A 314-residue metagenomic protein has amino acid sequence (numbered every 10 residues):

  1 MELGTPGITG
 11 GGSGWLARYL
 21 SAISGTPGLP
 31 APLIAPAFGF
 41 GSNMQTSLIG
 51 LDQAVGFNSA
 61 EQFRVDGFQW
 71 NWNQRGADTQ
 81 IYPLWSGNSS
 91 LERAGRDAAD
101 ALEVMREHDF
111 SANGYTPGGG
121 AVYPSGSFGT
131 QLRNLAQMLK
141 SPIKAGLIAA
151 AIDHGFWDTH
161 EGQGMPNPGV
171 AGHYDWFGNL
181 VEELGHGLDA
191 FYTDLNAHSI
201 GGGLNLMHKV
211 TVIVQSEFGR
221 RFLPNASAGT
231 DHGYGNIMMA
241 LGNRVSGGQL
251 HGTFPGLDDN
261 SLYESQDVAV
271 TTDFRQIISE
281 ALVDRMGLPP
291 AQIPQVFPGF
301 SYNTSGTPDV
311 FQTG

Functional and structural regions predicted by a protein language model:
M1-I200, N205, L223, I237-L241 (+1 more regions): Feature for exported/extracytoplasmic and membrane-associated proteins, marking the mature portion
H208, Y234: Residue-level signal for beta-strand positions within conserved beta-sheet cores that form or flank
V210-G219: Acidic/histidine-rich, metal-coordinating catalytic segments
G229-G233, M239-V245: Catalytic phosphate/nucleotide-handling subdomain of diverse soluble enzymes
